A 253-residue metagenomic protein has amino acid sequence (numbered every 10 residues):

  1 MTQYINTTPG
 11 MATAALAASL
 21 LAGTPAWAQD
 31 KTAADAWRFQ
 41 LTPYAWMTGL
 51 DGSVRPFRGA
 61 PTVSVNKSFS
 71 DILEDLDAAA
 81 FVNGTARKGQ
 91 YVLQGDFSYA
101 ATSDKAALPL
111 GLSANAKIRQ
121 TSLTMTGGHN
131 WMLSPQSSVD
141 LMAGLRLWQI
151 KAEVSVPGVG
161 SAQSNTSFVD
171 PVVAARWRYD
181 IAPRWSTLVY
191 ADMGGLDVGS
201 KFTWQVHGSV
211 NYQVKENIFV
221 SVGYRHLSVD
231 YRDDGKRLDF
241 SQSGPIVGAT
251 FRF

Functional and structural regions predicted by a protein language model:
W27-Y99, G248-R252: Short glycine/proline- and aromatic-enriched beta-strand/turn motifs that initiate or cap beta-hairpins
D35-W37, L76-A80, R119-L123, S137 (+3 more regions): Residues that define the transmembrane beta-barrel architecture of outer-membrane proteins
L41-P43, V82-K88, M125-H129, A143-L145 (+4 more regions): Residues on the lipid-exposed face of transmembrane beta-strands in outer-membrane beta-barrel proteins
A45-G49, F69, K88-Q90, F97-S103 (+6 more regions): Transmembrane beta-strands of outer-membrane beta-barrel pores
G52-S70, A101-I118, Q149-N165, Y231-L238: Flexible, solvent-exposed loop segments that connect beta-strands
E74, P135, M193-T203: Solvent-exposed loop/turn segments connecting transmembrane beta-strands in outer-membrane beta-barrel proteins
Q90-L93, Q136-S137, P183-T187, N217-V220: Repeated loop/turn-to-beta-strand initiation elements of outer-membrane beta-barrel proteins
K201-F253: Predominantly the C-terminal beta-signal and adjacent terminal strand-loop region of outer-membrane beta-barrel
